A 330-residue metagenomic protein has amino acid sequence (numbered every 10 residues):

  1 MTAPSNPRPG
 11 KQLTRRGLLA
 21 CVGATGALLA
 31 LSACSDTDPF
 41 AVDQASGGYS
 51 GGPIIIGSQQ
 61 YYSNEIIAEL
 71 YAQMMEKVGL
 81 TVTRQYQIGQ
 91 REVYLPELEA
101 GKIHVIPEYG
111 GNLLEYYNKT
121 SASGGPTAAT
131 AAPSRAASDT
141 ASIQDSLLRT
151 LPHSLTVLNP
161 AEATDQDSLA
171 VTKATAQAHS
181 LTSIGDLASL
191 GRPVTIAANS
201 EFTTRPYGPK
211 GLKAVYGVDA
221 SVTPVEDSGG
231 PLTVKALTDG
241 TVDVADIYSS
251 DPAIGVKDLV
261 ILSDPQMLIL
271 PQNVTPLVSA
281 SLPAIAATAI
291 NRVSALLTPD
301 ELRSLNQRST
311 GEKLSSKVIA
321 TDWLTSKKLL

Functional and structural regions predicted by a protein language model:
M1-L13, C21-L31: N-terminal secretory signal peptides
S35-D38: Bacterial signal peptide processing site
G51-T83, I88, E162-G230, K313-V318: Bilobed "Venus flytrap"/periplasmic-binding protein-like clamshell domains and structurally analogous long
G52, S63, K213, S281 (+1 more regions): An extracytoplasmic/periplasmic, membrane-proximal ligand-sensing/linker region
Q73-M74, E92-I103, K210-V215, D227-A245: Short helices/loops that flank or line small-molecule/ion binding pockets
Q90-A122, S142-L147, P231-A236, S249-D258: Pocket-flanking alpha-helical
Y117-A131, S142-L158, T241-V244, A253-Q266: Ligand-binding "clamshell"
Q166-Q177, Q272-A284: A bilobed periplasmic-binding-protein/Venus flytrap-type ligand-binding module shared by bacterial periplasmic
